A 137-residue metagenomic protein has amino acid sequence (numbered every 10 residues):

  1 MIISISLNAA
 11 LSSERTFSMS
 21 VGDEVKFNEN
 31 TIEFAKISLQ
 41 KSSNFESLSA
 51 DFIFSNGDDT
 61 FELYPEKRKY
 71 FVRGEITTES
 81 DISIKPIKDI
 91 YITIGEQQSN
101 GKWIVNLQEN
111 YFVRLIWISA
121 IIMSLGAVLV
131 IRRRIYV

Functional and structural regions predicted by a protein language model:
M1-V137: Solvent-exposed, non-transmembrane regions of integral membrane proteins
